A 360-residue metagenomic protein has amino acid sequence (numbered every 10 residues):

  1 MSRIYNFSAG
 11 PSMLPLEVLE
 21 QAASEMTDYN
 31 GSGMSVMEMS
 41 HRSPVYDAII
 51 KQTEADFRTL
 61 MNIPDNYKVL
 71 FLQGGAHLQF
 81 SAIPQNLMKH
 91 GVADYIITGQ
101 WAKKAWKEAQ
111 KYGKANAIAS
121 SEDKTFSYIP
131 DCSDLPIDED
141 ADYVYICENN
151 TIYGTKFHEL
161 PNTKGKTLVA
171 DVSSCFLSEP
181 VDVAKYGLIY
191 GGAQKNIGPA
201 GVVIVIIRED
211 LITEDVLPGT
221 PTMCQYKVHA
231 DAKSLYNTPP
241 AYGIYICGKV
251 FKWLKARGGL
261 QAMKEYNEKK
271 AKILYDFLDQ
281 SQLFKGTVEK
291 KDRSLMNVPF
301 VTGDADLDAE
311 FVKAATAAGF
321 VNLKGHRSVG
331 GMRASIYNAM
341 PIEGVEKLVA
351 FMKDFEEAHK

Functional and structural regions predicted by a protein language model:
S2-I4, A317, G330-K360: PLP-dependent enzyme catalytic core of the Aspartate aminotransferase-like
R3-E54: A glycine-/small-polar-enriched, mobile loop at the entrance of the PLP active site in fold-type I
P15, A193-Y275, E289, A358-K360: Active-site C-terminal subdomain of aminotransferase-like
G33-Q79, N86, Q100, E108: Conserved N-terminal alpha-helix of the aminotransferase class I/II PLP-enzyme fold
M88-K103: Conserved PLP-anchoring active-site segment centered on the Schiff-base-forming lysine
A109, S120-F176: Active-site phosphate-binding strand-loop segment of PLP-dependent enzymes
V169, V183-Q194, V203: Conserved active-site segment immediately N-terminal to the catalytic lysine that forms the internal aldimine
F284-A315: Conserved PLP-binding catalytic core of the aspartate aminotransferase-like
